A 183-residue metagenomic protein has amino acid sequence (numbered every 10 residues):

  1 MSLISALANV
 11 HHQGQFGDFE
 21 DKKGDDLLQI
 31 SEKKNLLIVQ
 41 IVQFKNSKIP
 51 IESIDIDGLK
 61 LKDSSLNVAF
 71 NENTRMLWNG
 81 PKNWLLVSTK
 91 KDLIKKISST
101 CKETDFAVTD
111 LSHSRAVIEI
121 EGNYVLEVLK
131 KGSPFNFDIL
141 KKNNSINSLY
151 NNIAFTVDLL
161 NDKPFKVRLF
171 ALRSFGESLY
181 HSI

Functional and structural regions predicted by a protein language model:
M1-I183: Basic, glycine/lysine-rich polyanion-binding surfaces/domains
